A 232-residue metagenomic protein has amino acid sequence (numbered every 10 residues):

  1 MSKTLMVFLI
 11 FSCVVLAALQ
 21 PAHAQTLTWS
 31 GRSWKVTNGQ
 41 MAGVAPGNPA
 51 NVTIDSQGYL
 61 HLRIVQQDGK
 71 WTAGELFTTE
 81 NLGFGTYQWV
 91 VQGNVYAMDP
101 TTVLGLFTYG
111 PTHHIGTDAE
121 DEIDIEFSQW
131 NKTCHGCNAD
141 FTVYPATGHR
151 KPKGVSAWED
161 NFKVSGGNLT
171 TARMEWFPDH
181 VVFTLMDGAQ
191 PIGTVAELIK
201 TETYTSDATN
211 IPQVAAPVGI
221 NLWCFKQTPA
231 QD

Functional and structural regions predicted by a protein language model:
M1-F8: Bacterial N-terminal signal peptides that target proteins for export
F8-A17: Bacterial N-terminal signal peptides
A17, A22-A24: Boundary at the C-terminal end of the N-terminal hydrophobic targeting segment
A24-G116, D121-N131, K226, Q231-D232: Low-complexity, Ser/Thr/Pro/Gly-rich disordered linker/stalk regions
A73-E80, A157-K163, D207-A208: Beta-strand-rich interaction surfaces with strong enrichment in secreted/lumenal proteins
H114-N168, K226-P229: Glycine-aromatic-enriched beta-strand/loop faces of beta-sandwich-type recognition domains, especially lectin-like
G166-V182: Localized edge beta-strand/strand-to-loop motifs within extracellular or lumenal beta-rich domains
V181-D232: Aromatic sugar-binding interfaces of carbohydrate-active proteins
